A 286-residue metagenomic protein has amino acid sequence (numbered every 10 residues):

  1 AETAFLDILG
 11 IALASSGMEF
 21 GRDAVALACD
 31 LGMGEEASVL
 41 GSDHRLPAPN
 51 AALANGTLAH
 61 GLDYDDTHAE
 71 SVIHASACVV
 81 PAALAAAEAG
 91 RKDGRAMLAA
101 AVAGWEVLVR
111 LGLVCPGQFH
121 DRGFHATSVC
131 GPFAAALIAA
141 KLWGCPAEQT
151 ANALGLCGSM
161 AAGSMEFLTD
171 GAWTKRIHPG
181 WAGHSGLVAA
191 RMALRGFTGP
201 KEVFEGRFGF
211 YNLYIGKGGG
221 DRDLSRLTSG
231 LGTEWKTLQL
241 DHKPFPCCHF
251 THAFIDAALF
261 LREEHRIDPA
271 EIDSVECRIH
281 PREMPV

Functional and structural regions predicted by a protein language model:
A1-L238, P281-E283: N-terminal core-entry segment
G230-E276: A conserved active-site cap/scaffold subdomain adjacent to cofactor or substrate pockets
S274-V286: Transmembrane helical segments that form the transport core of multi-pass membrane transport proteins
